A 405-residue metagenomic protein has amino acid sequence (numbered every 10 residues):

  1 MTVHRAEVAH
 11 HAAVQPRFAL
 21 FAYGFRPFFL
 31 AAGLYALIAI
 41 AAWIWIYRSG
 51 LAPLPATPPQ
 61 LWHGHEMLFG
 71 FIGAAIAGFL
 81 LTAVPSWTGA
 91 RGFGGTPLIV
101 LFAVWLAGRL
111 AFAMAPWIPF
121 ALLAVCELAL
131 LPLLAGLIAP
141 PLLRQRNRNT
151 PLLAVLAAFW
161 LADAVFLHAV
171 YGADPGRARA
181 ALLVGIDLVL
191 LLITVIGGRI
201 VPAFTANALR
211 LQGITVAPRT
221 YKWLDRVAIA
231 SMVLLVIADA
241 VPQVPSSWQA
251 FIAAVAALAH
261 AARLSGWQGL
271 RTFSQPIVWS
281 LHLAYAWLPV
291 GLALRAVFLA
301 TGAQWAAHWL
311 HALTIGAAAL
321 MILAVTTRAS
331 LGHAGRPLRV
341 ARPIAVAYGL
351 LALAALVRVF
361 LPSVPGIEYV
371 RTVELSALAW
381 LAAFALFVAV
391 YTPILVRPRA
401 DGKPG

Functional and structural regions predicted by a protein language model:
M1-G405: Hydrophobic alpha-helical transmembrane segments of multi-pass integral membrane proteins
